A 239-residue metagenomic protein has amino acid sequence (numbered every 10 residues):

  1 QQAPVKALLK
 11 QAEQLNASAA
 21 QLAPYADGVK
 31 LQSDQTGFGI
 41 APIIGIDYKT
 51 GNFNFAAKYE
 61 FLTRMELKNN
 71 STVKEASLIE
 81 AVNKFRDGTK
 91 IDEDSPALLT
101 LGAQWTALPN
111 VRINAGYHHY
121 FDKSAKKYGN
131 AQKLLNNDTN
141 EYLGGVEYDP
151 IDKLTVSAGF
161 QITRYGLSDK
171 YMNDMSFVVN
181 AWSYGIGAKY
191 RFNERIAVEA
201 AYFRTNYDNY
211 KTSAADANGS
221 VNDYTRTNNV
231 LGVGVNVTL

Functional and structural regions predicted by a protein language model:
Q1-L239: Outer-membrane beta-barrel porins/channels
